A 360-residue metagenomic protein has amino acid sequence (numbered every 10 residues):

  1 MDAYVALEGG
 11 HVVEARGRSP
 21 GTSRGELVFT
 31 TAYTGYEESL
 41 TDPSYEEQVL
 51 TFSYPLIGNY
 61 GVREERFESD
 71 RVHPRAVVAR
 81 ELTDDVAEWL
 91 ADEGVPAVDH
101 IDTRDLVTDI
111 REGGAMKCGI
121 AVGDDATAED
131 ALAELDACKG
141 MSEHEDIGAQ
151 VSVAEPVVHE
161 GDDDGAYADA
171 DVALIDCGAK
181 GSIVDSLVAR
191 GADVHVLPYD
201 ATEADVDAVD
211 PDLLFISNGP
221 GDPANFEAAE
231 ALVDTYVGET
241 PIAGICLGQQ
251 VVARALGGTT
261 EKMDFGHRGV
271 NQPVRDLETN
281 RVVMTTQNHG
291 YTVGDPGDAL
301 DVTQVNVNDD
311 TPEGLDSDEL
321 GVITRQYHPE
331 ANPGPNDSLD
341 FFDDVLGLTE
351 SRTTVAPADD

Functional and structural regions predicted by a protein language model:
M1-D171, C177-V184, V188-A189, P198-D200 (+2 more regions): RNA-binding accessory domains that recognize and position tRNA/RNA substrates
G10, D102, C246, H289 (+1 more regions): Active-site glycine-centered loops adjacent to acidic/histidine catalytic or metal-binding residues that shape
Y33, N288-Y291, Y327-G334: Glycine-rich phosphate/pyrophosphate-binding beta-alpha loops
D169-A173, D193, P241, M284 (+1 more regions): Residues that mark the start of a beta-strand
L197-A204, D222: Short acidic loop-to-helix transition motifs that present clustered carboxylates
A208, L213-G290, G334-F342, L348-R352: Cysteine-nucleophile active-site neighborhood
N280-E319, D359: Catalytic beta-strand/loop cores that center a nucleophilic Ser/Cys/Thr and support acyl-enzyme chemistry
L315-P357: A glycine-centered loop/beta-turn motif at secondary-structure junctions
